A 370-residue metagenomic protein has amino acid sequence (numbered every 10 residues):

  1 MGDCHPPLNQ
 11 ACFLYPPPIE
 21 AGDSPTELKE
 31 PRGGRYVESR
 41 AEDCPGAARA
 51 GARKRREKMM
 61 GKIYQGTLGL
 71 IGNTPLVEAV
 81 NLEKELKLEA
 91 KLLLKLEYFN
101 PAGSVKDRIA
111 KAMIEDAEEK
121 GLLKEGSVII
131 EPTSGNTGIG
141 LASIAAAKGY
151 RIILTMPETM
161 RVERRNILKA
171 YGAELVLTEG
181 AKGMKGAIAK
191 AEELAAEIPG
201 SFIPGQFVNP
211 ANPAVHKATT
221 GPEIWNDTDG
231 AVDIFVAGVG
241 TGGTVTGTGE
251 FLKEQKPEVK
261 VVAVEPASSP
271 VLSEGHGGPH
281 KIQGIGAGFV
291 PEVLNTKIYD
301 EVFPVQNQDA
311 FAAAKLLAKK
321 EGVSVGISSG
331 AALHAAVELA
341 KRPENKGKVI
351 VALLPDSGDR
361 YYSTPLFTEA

Functional and structural regions predicted by a protein language model:
G2-P7, P17-P25, K29, G34 (+2 more regions): Short, low-complexity intrinsically disordered segments enriched in A/P/G/S/L with frequent Arg, especially at protein
C12, Y36, R40, C44 (+1 more regions): PLP-dependent amino-acid enzyme catalytic core
